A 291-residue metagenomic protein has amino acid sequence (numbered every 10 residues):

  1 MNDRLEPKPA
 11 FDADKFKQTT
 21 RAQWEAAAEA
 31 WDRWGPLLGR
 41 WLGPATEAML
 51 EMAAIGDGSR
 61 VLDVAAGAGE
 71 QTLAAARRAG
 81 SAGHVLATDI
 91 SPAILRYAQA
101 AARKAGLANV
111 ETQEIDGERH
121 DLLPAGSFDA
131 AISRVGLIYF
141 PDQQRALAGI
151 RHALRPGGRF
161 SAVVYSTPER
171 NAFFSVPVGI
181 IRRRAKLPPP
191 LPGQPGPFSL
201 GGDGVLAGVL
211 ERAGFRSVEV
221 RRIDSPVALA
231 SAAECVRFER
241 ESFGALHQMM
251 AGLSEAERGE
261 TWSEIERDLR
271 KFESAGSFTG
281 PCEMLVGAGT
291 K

Functional and structural regions predicted by a protein language model:
N2-D3, P9-T20, A30, W34-L42 (+2 more regions): Conserved Class I S-adenosyl-L-methionine
L37-S59, A74: Conserved alpha-helix/loop element of class I SAM-dependent methyltransferases that forms part of the SAM/SAH-binding
D57-G58, S81-A82, L154-F160: Short glycine-dipeptide loop
R60-L122, R145: Class I SAM-dependent methyltransferase SAM/SAH-binding core
R78, I138-F140: A short His-aromatic
A79, A101-A102, I181, L269 (+1 more regions): Conserved hydrophobic residues forming the short capping helix/wall of the S-adenosyl-L-methionine
A131-I132: Hydrophobic beta-strand segment of the Class I
Q144-R145, R151, R155, R159-S231: Conserved catalytic/acceptor-binding region of the Class I
